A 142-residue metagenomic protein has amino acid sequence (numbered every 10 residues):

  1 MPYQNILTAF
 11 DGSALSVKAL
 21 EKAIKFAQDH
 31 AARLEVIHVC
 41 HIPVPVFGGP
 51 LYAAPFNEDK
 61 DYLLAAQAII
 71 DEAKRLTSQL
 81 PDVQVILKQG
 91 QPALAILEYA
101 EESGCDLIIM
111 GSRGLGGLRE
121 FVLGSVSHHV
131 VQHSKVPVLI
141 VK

Functional and structural regions predicted by a protein language model:
M1, K74-I108: Structural beta-alpha unit
P2-A53, L80: Small/aliphatic-rich secondary-structure junction motif
I24, D71, R75, H128: Active-site phosphate/pyrophosphate- and oxyanion-stabilizing loops and adjacent acidic/basic residues in soluble
I37, Q84-K88, L139: General small-molecule cofactor/ligand-binding pocket signal
P43-V44, A95, G117: Generic structural signal for helix capping and beta-alpha/helix-loop junctions
A54-A68: A short acidic, glycine-rich active-site loop that binds or catalyzes chemistry on phosphate/adenosine moieties
A68, L87-Q91, R113: Short beta->alpha linker loops
E98-K142: Gly/Ser-rich helix-loop-strand patches that form or flank binding pockets for ribonucleotide-derived cofactors
